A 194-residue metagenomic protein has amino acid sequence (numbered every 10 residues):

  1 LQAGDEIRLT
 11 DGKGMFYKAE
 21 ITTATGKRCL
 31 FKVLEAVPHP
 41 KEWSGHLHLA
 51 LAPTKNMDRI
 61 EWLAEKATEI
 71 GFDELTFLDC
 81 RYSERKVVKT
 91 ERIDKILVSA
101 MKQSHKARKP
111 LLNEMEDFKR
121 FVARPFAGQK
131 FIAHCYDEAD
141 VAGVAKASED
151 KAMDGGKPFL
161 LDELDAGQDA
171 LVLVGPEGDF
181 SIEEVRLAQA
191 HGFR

Functional and structural regions predicted by a protein language model:
L1-P38: N-terminal positively charged helical leader segments and presequences
Q2, D73, R194: Short acidic/polar active-site loop segments enriched in Thr and Asp
D11, D79, H134-D137, P176: Short secondary-structure boundary segments
E20, L160-R194: A glycine-rich beta-strand to alpha-helix segment that forms a phosphate/ribose-binding loop at ligand/cofactor sites
P38-C135, A142-A145: RNA substrate-binding interface of SAM-dependent RNA methyltransferases
H134-Y136, V141, G156-A166: Strongly charged, low-complexity linkers/loops
S148, M153: Short Gly/Ser/Thr- and charged-rich N-terminal loops/segments that act as flexible capping/hinge elements
